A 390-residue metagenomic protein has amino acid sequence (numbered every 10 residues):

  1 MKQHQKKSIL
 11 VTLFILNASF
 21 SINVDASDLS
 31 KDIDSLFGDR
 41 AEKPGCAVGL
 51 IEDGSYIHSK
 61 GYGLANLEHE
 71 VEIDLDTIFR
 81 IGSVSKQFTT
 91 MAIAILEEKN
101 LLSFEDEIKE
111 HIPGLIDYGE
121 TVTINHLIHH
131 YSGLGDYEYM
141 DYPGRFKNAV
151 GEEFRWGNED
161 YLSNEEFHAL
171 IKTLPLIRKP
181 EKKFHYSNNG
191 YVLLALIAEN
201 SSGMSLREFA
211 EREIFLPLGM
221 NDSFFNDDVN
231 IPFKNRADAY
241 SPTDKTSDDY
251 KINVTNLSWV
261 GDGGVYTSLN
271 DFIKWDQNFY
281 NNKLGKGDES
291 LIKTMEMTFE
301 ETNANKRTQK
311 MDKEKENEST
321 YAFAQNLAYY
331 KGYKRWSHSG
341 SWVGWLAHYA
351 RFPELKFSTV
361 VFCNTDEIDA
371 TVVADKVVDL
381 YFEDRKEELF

Functional and structural regions predicted by a protein language model:
K2-I9, L13, N17-F79, I95-S103 (+6 more regions): N-terminal leader/targeting segments and the immediately adjacent pre-domain N-terminus
D25-G61, E199-M204, E208-R212, L216 (+3 more regions): Catalytic loop of the DD-peptidase/beta-lactamase superfamily, centered on the K-T-G motif and neighboring
D28, D32-L36, S83, F88-A92 (+12 more regions): Extracytoplasmic/secreted proteins, especially bacterial periplasmic and envelope-associated proteins
G45-A47, E107, K183, F224: Residues at or immediately flanking beta-strands
I57, L115-T123, G133-M140, R155 (+2 more regions): Secretory-pathway/luminal and periplasmic proteins that interact with or process carbohydrate-rich
G61, E138-Y142, G151-I231, L257-I273 (+1 more regions): Catalytic-site signature segments of enzymes, centered on catalytic residues
L67-Y186, M204, S241-I252: Active-site-proximal loop and beta-strand segments within enzyme catalytic domains
E68, F88, I95-P113, S201-V229 (+1 more regions): Short, well-structured active-site flanking segments
